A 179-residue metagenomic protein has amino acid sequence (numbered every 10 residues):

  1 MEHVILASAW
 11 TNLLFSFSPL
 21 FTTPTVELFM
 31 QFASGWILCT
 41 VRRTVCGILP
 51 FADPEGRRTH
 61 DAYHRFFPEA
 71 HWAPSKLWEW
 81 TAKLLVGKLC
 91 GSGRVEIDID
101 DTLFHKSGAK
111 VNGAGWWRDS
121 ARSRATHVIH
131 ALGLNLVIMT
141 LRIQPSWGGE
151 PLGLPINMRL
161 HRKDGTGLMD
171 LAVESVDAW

Functional and structural regions predicted by a protein language model:
M1-W179: Conserved, well-structured functional cores that handle cations and Mg-NTP chemistry
